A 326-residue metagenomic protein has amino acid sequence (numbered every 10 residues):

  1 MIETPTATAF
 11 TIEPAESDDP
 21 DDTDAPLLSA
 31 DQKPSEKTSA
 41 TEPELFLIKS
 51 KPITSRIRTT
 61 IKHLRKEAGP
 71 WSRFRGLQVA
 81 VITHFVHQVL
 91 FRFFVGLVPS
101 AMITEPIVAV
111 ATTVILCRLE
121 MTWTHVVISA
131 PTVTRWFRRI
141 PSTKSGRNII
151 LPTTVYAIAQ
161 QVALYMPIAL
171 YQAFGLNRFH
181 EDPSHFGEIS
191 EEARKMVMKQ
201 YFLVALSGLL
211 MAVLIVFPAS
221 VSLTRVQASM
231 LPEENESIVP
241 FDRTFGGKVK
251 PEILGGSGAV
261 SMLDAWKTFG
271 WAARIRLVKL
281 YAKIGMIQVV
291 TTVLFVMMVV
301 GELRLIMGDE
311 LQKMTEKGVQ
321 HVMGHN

Functional and structural regions predicted by a protein language model:
M1, T83-R92, A159-A169, V204-V216 (+1 more regions): Hydrophobic alpha-helical transmembrane segments in multi-pass membrane proteins
M1-F186: Fungal eukaryote-biased detector of long internal structured cores
K33, K37, K49-K51, K62 (+10 more regions): Context-gated lysine
E36-T41, K49, I53, I57-R58 (+6 more regions): Alpha-helical context
G69, L77, M102-P106, G146 (+5 more regions): Hydrophobic, aromatic-rich alpha-helical transmembrane segments and their membrane-interface anchor motifs
V95-T112, W136-P141, L170-M211, Q227-R243 (+1 more regions): Flexible extramembrane linkers and terminal tails adjacent to transmembrane helices in organellar membrane proteins
L209-N326: Fungal C-terminal region signature
